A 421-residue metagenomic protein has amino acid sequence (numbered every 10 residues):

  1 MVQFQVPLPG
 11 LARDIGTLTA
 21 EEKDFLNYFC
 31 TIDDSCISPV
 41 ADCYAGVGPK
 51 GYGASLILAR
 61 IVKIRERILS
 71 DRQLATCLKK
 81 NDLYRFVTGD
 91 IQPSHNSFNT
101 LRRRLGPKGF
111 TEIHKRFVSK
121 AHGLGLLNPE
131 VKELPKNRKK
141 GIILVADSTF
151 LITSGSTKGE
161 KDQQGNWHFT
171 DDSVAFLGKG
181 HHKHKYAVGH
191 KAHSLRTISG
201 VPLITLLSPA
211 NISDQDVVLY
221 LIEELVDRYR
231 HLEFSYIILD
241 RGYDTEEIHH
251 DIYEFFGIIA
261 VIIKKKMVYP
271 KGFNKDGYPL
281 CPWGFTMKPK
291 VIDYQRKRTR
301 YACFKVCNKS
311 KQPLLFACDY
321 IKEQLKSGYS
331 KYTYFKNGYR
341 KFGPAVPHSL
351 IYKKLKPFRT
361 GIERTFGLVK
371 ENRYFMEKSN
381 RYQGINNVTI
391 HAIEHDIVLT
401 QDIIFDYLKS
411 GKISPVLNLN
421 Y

Functional and structural regions predicted by a protein language model:
V2-P9, A54-L56: Double-stranded DNA-binding cores of transcription factors and transposases
I15-E66: Basic, short loop/linker segments at the boundary and entry of helix-turn-helix/winged-helix-like folds
A45-S55, H182-K185, P357, N380-A392: Structural motif
G46-K50, R60-I68, T88, S208 (+4 more regions): Short, charged/polar micro-motifs that form catalytic or ligand-binding hotspots
P49, T76, P107-E254, I263-K265: Polybasic low-complexity intrinsically disordered regions
P49-K120: Short, positively charged, Gly/Tyr-enriched micro-motifs that form contact patches at catalytic or ligand/partner
E254-I362, G367-S379: An anionic, glycine-rich sequence signature occurring as long contiguous blocks
Y352-Y421: Basic, amphipathic alpha-helical segments enriched in Lys/Arg and hydrophobic/aromatic residues
